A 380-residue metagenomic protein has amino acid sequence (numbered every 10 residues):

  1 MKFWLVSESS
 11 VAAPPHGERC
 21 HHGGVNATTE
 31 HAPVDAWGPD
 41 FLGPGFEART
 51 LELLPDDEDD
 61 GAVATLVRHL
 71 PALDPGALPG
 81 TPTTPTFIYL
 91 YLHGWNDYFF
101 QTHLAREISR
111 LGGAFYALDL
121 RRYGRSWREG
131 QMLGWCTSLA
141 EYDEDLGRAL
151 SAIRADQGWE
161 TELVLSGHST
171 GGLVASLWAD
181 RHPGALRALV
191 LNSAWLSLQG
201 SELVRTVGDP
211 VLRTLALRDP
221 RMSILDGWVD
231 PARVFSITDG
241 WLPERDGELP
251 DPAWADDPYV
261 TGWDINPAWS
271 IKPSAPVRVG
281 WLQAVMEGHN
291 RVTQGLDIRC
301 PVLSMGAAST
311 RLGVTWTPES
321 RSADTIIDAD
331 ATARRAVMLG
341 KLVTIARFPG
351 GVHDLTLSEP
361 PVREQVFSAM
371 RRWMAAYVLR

Functional and structural regions predicted by a protein language model:
N26-P82: N-terminal cap/lid segment of alpha/beta-hydrolase-fold proteins
L70-D119, W127-E129: Short, surface-exposed "cap/lid" segments of acyl-processing enzymes
W95-N96, G124-E162, V362-V366: Catalytic nucleophile-loop/oxyanion-hole region of alpha/beta-hydrolase and closely related hydrolase-like folds
T170, A175-P276: Alpha/beta-hydrolase-fold enzymes
P273-Q294: Active-site nucleophile elbow and catalytic-triad environment of alpha/beta-hydrolase enzymes
I298, S304-G306: Short beta-strand/loop motif that positions the catalytic acidic residue of the alpha/beta-hydrolase fold
R311-R347: Conserved loop-alpha-helix segment in the C-terminal half of the alpha/beta-hydrolase fold that carries the catalytic
L342-R380: Catalytic active-site module of serine/aspartate enzymes centered on a nucleophile-bearing elbow/loop
